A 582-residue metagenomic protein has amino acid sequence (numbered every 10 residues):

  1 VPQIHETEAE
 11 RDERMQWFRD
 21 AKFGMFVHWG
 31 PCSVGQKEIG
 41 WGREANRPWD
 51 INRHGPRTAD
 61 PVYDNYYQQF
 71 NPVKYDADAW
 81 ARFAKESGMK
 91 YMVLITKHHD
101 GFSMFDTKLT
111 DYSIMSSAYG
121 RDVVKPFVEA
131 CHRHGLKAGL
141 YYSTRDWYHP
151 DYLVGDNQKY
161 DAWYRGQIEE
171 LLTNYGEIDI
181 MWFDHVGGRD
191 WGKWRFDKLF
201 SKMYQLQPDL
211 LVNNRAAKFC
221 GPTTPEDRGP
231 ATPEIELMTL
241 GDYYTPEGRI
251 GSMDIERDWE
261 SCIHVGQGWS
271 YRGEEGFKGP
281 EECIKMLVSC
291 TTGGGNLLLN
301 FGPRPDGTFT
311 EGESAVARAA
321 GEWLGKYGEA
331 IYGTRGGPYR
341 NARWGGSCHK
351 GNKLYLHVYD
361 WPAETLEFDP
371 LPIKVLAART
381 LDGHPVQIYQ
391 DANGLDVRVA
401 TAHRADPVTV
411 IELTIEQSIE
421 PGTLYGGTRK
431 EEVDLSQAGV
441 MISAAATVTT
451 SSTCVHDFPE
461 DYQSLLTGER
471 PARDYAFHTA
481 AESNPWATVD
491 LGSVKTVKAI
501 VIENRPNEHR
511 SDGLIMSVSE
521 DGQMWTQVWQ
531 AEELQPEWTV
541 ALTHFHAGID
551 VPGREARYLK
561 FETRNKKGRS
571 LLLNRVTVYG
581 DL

Functional and structural regions predicted by a protein language model:
V1-V448, V501-P506, R510, W529 (+5 more regions): Mature catalytic domains of secreted/periplasmic carbohydrate-active enzymes
I178, V375, K495-V497, S511 (+2 more regions): Core-facing hydrophobic residues within beta-strands of well-ordered domains
M181, L491, I500, M516 (+1 more regions): Extracellular beta-strand elements of beta-rich domains used for carbohydrate recognition/degradation or cell-matrix
G427-V494, R505-R510, M524, W529-L542 (+2 more regions): Disordered, acidic Ser/Thr/Pro-rich linker "stalks" and the adjacent N-terminal cap of the next globular domain
I515-Q523, K560: Short beta-strand segments and strand-loop junctions that repeat across beta-rich extracellular domains
S519, R564, Y579: Structured beta-strand/turn binding interfaces of compact recognition modules in eukaryotic regulators
E555-T563: Extracellular beta-strand ligand-recognition surfaces/modules
K566-L573: Extracellular carbohydrate recognition
